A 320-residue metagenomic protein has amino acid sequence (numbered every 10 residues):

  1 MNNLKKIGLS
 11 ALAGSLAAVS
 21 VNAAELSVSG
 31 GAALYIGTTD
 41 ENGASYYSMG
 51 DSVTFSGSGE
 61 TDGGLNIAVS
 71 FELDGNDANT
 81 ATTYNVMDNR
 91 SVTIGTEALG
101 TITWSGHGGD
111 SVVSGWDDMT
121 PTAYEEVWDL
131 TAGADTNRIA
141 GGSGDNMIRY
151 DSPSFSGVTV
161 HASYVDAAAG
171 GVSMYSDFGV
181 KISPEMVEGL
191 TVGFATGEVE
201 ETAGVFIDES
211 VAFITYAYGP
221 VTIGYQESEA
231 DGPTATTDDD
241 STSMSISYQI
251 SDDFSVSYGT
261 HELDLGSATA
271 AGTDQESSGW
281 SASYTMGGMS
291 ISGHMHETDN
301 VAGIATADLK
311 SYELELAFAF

Functional and structural regions predicted by a protein language model:
M1-F320: Outer-membrane beta-barrel proteins
